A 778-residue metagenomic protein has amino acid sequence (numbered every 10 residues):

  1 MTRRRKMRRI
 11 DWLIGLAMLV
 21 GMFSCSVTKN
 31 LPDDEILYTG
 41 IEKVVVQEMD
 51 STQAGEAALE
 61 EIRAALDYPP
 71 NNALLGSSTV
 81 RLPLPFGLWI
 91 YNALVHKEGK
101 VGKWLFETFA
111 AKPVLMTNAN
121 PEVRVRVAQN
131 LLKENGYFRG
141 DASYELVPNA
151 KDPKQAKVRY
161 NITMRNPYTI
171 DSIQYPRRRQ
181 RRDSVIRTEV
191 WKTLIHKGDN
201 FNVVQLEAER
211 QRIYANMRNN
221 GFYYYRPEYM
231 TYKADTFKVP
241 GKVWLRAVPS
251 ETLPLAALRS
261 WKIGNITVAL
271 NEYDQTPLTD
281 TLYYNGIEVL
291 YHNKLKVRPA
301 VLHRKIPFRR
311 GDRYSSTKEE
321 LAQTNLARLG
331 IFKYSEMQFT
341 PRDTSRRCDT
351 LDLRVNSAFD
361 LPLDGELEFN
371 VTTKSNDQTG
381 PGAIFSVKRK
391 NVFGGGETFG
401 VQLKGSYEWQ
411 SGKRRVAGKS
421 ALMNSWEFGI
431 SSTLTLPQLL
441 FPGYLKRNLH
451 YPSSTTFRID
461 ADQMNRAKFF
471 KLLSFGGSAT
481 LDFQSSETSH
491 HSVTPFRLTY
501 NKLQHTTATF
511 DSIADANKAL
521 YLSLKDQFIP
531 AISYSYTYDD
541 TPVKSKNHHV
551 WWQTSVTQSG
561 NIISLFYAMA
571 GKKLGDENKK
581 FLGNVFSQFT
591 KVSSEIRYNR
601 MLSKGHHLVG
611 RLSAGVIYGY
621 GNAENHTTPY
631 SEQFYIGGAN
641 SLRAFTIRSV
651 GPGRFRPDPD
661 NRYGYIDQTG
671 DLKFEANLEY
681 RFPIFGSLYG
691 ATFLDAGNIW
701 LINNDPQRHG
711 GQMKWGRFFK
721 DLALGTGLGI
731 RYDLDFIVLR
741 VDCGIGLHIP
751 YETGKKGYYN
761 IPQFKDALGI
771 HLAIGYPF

Functional and structural regions predicted by a protein language model:
R3-L13: Bacterial N-terminal signal peptides that target proteins for export
R8, S26-R328, M337, C348-T350 (+1 more regions): Interaction-mediating elements
G21-S24: C-terminal motif of bacterial Sec signal peptides marking the signal peptidase cleavage site
V27-K29, E48, I162-N166, R177 (+13 more regions): Flexible glycine-/small-residue-rich
R182-V185, L295, S315-Q553, R643-A644 (+4 more regions): Gram-negative/organellar outer-membrane beta-barrel architecture
I287-V289, T372-N376, S492-F682, T692-W715: C-terminal outer-membrane beta-barrel translocator/porin domains of Gram-negative envelope proteins and their
V371-K374, R389-N391, A417-K419, P706-L734 (+1 more regions): Strand-loop-strand
D695-G697, I702, G727, R731 (+2 more regions): Flexible, small/polar- and glycine-enriched "cap/hinge" segments at structural transition points
